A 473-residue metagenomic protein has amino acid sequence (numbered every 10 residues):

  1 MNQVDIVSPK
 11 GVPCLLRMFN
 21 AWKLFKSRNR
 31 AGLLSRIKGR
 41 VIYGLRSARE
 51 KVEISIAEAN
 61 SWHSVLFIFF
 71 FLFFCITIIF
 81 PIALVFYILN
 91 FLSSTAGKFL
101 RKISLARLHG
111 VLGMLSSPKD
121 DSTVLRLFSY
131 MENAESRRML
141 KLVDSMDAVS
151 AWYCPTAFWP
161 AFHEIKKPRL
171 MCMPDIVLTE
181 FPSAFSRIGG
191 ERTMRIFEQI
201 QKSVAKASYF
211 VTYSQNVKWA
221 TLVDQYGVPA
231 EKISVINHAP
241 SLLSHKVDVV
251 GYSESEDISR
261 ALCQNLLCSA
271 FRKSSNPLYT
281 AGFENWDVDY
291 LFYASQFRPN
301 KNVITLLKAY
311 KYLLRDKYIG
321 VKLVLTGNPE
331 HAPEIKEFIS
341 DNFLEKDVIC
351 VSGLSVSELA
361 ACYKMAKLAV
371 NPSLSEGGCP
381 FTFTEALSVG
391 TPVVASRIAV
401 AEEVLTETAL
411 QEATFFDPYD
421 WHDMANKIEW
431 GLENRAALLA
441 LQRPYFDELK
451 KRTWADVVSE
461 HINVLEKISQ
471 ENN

Functional and structural regions predicted by a protein language model:
M1-N473: Carbohydrate transferase catalytic cores enriched for Leloir-type hexosyltransferases
